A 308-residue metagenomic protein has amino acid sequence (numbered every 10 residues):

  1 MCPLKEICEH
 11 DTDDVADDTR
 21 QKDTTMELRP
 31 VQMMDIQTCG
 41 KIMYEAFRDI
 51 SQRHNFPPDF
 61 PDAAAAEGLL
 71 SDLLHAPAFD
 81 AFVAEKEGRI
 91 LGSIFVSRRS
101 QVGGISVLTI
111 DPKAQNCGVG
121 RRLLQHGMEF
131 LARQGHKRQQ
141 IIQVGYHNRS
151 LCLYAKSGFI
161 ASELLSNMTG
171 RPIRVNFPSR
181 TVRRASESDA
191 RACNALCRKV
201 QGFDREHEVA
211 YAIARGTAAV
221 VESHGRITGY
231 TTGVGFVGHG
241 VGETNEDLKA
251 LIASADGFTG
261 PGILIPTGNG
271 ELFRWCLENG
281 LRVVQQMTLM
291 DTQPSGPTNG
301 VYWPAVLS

Functional and structural regions predicted by a protein language model:
C2-C8, D17-T24, Q32-M33, H75 (+8 more regions): Intrinsically disordered, low-complexity, positively biased terminal segments
I36-Y44, E67, E187-N194: An amphipathic alpha-helix signature
K41-F60, D72-L73, L196-H207: Helix-loop element at the rim of GNAT/NAT acetyltransferase active sites that forms part of the acceptor-substrate
R121: Residues forming the Rossmann-fold NAD(P)(H) cofactor-binding site
L151-V175: Short, structured interface segments
